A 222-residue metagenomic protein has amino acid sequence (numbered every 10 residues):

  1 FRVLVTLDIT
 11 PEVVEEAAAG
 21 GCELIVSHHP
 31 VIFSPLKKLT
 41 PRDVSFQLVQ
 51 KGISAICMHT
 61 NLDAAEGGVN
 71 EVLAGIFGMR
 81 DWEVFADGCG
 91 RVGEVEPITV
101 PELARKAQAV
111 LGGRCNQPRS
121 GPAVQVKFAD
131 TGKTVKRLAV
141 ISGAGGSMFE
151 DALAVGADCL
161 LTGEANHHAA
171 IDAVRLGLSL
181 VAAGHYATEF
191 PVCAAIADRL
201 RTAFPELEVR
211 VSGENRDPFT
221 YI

Functional and structural regions predicted by a protein language model:
F1-I222: Hydrophobic structural segments
